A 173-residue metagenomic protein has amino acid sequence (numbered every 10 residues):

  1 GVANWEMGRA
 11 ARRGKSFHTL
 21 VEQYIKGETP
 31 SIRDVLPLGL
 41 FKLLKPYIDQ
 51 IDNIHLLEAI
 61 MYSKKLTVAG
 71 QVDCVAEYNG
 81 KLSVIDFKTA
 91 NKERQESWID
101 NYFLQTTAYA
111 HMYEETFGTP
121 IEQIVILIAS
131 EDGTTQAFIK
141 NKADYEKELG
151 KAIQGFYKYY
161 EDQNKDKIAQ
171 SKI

Functional and structural regions predicted by a protein language model:
G1-A69: Metal-dependent nuclease catalytic cores that hydrolyze phosphodiester bonds in DNA/RNA, characterized by
E28-I32, F117-P120, K167: Secondary-structure transition/capping residues
R33, P37, D73, A137-K140 (+1 more regions): Generic preference for flexible, low-structure residues
E58-Q163: Mg2+/Mn2+-dependent nuclease catalytic core
N164-I173: Glycine- and charge-rich intrinsically disordered segments
